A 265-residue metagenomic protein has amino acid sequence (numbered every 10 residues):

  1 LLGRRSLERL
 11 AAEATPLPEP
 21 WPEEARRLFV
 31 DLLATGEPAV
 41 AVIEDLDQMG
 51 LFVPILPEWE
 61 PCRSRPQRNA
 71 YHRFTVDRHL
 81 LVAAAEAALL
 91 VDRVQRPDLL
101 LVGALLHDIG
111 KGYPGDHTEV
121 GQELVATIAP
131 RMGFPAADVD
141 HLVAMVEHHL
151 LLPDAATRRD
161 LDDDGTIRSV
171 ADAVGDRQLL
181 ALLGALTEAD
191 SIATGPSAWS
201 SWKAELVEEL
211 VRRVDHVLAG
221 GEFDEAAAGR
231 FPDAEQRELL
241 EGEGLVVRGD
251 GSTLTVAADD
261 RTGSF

Functional and structural regions predicted by a protein language model:
L1: Long, basic N-terminal domains or extensions that often function in RNA/ssDNA interaction or organelle/cellular
R5-E119, P130-G133: Acidic/His-rich, divalent-metal-binding segments that scaffold phosphate/diphosphate chemistry
R5-S6, V217-L240, D259-R261: Extended, charge-enriched "interface" segments that sit outside catalytic cores
S6-T15, W59-R65, H141-L150, D162-D164 (+4 more regions): A glycine-rich phosphate-binding loop feature that marks nucleotide/adenosyl-phosphate handling sites
T75, L90-G220: Divalent metal-dependent catalytic cores for phosphoryl transfer on phosphate-bearing substrates
L161, Q236-F265: A conserved regulatory-domain signal marking ACT and ACT-like small-molecule sensing domains and adjacent regulatory
